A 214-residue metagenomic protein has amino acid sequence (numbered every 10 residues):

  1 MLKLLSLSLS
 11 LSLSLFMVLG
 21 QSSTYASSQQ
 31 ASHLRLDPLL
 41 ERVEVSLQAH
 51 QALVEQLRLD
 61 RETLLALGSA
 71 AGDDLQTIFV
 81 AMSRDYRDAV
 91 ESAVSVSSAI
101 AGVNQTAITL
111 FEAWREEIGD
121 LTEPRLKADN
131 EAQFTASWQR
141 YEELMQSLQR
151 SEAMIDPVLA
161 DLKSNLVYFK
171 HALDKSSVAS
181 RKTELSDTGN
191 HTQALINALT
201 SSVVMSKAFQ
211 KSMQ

Functional and structural regions predicted by a protein language model:
M1-L9: Bacterial N-terminal signal peptides that target proteins for export
S8-G20: Bacterial N-terminal signal peptides
T24-A89: Immediate post-signal-peptide N-terminus of mature secreted/exported proteins
A31-R35, Q149-Q214: Long amphipathic all-alpha helical oligomerization modules
L57-G72, A93, W114-L121, R125 (+4 more regions): Secondary-structure edge/capping motif, primarily at the C-terminal ends of alpha-helices and the immediately following
D73-D88, A128-E143, T183-N190: Short, glycine/alanine-rich amphipathic alpha-helical segment that often forms an alpha-turn-alpha hairpin
D85-G102, A136-I155, H191-S206: Amphipathic alpha-helical coiled-coil segments
A99, V103-K182: Extended amphipathic alpha-helical interaction segments
